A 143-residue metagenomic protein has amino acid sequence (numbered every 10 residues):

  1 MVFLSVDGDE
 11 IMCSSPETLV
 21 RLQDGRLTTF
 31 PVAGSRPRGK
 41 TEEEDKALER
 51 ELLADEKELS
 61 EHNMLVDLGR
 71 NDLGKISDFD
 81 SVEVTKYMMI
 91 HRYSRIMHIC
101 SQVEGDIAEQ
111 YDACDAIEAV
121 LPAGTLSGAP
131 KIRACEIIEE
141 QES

Functional and structural regions predicted by a protein language model:
M1-S143: Extended alpha-helical targeting/anchoring segments, especially N-terminal organellar/secretory targeting helices
